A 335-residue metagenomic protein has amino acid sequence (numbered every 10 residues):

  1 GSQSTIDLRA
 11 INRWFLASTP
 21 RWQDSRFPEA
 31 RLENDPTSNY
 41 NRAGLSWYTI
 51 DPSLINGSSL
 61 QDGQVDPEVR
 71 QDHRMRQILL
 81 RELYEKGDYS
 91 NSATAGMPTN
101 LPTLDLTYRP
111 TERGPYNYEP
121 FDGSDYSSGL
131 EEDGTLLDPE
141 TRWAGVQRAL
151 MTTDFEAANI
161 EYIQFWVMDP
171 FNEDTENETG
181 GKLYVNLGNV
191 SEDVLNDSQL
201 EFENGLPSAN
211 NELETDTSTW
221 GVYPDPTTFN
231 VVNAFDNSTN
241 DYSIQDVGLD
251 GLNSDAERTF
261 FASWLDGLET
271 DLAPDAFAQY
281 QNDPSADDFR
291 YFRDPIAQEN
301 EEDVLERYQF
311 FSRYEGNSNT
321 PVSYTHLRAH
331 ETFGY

Functional and structural regions predicted by a protein language model:
G1-A158, N186, V190-E192, N196-L200 (+1 more regions): Exposed, low-structure sequence patches enriched in small/polar residues
T107-G114, M168-E173, N189-D193, D241 (+1 more regions): Short loop/turn segments at secondary-structure transitions that flank enzyme active sites
A157-Y162, E178-G180: Extended extracellular/luminal ectodomain segments enriched in beta-structured repeat modules
N159-F171: A short beta-strand element within beta-rich, extracytoplasmic domains of secreted/secretory-pathway proteins
D174-L187: Beta-strand acidic-aromatic groove motif in beta-rich domains, primarily in extracellular
P207-Y324: N-terminal secretory targeting and juxtamembrane "stalk" segments of secreted and cell-surface proteins
T325-T332: Conserved small/polar residues in nucleotide/adenosyl-binding loops
